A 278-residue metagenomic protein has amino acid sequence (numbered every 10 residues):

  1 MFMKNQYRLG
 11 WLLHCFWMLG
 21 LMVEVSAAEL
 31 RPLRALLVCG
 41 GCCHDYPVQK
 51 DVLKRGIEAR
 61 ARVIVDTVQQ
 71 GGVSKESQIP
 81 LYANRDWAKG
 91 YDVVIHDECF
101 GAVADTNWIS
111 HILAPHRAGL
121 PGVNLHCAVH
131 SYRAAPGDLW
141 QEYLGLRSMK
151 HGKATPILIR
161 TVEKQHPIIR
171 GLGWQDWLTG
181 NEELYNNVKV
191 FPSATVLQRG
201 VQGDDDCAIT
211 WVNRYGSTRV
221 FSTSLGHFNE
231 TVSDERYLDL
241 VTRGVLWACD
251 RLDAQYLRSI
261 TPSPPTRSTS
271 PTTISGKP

Functional and structural regions predicted by a protein language model:
M1-L9: N-terminal secretory signal peptides that target proteins for export/translocation
G10-E24: Bacterial N-terminal signal peptides
A28-L33, V48, A59, K89 (+2 more regions): Extracellular ligand-binding/catalytic regions of CAZymes and related secreted enzymes and adhesion modules
R34-V38, D45-S131: Helical hinge/lid and interdomain linker segments adjacent to catalytic or ligand-binding clefts that mediate domain
G40-C43, A154-T155, H227-E235: Active-site rim elements
V48, V52, N107, H111 (+3 more regions): Extracytoplasmic/secreted proteins, especially bacterial periplasmic and envelope-associated proteins
E58, I64, I79, G90 (+2 more regions): Catalytic beta-strand/loop cores that center a nucleophilic Ser/Cys/Thr and support acyl-enzyme chemistry
G101-G171: A glycine-rich, often tryptophan-bearing local segment used as a flexible ligand/cofactor-contacting loop or short
